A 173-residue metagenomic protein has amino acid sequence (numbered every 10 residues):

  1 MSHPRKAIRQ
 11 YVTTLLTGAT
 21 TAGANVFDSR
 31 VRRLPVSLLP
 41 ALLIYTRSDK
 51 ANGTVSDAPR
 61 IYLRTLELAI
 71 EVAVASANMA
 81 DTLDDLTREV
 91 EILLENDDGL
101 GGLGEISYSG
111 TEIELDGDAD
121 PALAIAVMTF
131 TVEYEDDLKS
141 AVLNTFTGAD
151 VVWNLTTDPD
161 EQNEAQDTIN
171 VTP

Functional and structural regions predicted by a protein language model:
M1-R32, D49-P173: Charged, amphipathic alpha-helical segments and their flanking helix caps
S37-D49: A short, hydrophobic beta-strand-centered structural micro-motif
